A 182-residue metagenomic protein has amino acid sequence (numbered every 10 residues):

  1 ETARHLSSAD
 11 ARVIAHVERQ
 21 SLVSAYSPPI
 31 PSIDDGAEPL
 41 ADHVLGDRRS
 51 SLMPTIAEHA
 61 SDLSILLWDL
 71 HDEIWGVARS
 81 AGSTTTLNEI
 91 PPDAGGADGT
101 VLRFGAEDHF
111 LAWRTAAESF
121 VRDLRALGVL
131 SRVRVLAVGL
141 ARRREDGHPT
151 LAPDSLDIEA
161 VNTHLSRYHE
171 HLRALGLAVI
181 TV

Functional and structural regions predicted by a protein language model:
E1-I65: Basic, amphipathic N-terminal segments that precede the first structured/catalytic domain
T2-R4, S24-S27, I74-R79, A141-G147: Short catalytic/ligand-binding loop motif for oxyanion handling, primarily in non-cytosolic enzymes, centered on
G46-M53, A106-D123, D154-H169: Well-ordered, non-membrane alpha-helical segments in soluble/globular domains
H59, T115-V135, R167-T181: A structural motif corresponding to the C-terminal end of an alpha-helix and its immediate exit/capping segment
W68-D72, L136-L140, V182: Short, well-ordered beta-to-alpha junction loops that form the rim of enzyme active sites and present histidine/acidic
V77-A112, R143-R144, H148-P153: A solvent-exposed, charged loop/short amphipathic helix patch at secondary-structure junctions
G99-L102, V121-L156: Active-site segments of SGNH/GDSL-like serine hydrolases that catalyze O-acetyl group transfer/hydrolysis on lipids
R143-T181: Substrate-gating cap/lid alpha-helix
